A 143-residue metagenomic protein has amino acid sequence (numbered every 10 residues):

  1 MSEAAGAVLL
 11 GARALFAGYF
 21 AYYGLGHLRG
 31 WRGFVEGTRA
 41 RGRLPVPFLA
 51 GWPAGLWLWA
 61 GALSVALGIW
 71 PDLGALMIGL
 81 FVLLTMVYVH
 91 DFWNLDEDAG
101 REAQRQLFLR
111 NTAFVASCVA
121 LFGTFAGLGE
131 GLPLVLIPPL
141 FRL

Functional and structural regions predicted by a protein language model:
M1-G33, P45-A60, L67-L143: Extended, low-polarity transmembrane helix blocks
G33-A40: Short amphipathic alpha-helical coupling elements at transmembrane boundaries
